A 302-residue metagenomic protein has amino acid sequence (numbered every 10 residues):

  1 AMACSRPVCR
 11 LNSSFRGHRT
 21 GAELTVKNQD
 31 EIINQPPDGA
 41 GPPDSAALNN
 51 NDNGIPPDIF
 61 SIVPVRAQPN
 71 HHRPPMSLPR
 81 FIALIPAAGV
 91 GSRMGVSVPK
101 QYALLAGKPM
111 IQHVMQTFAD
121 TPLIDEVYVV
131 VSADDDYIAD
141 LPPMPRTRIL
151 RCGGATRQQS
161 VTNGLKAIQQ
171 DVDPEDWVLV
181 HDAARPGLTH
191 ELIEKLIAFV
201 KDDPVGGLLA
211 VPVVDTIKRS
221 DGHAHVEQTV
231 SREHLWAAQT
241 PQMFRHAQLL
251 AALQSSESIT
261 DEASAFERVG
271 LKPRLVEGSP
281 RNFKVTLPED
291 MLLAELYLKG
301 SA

Functional and structural regions predicted by a protein language model:
S77-D135: N-terminal glycine-rich phosphate-binding loop and ensuing alpha1 helix
I85, I111, G164, D182 (+3 more regions): Residue-level signal for inorganic ion chemistry
D136-L141: Acidic helix N-cap motif at the loop->helix transition within catalytic regions of sugar-transfer enzymes
P143-D176: Short phosphate-binding loop-to-helix
E175-A184: Short beta-strand-to-loop acidic/aromatic patch adjacent to the donor-nucleotide binding site
G187-V276: Conserved core of the sugar-phosphate nucleotidyltransferase
N282-A302: Hydrophobic helical membrane-anchoring modules
